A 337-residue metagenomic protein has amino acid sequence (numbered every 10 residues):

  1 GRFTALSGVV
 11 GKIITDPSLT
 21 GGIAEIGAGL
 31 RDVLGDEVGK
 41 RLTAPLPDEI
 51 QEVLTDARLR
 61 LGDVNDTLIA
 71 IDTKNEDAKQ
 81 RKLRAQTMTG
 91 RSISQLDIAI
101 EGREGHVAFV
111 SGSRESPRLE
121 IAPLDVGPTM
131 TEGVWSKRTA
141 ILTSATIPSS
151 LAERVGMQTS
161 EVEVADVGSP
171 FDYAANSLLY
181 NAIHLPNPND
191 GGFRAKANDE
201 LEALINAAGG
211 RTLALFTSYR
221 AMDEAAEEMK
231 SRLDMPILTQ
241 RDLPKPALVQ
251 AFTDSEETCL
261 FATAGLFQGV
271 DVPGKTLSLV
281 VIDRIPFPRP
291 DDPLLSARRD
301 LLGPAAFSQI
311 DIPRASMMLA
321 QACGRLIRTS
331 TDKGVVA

Functional and structural regions predicted by a protein language model:
G1-A337: ASCE RecA-like P-loop NTPase motor cores that couple ATP hydrolysis to mechanical translocation on nucleic acids
